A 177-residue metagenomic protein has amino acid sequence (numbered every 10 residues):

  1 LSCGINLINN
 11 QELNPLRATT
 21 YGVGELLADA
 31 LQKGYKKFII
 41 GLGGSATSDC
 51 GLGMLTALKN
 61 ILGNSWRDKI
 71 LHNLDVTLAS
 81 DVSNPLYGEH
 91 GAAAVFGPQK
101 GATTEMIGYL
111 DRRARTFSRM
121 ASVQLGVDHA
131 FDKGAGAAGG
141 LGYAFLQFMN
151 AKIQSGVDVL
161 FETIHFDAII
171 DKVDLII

Functional and structural regions predicted by a protein language model:
L1-I176: N-terminal loops that bind phosphate or other acidic moieties and the adjacent beta-alpha structural core
